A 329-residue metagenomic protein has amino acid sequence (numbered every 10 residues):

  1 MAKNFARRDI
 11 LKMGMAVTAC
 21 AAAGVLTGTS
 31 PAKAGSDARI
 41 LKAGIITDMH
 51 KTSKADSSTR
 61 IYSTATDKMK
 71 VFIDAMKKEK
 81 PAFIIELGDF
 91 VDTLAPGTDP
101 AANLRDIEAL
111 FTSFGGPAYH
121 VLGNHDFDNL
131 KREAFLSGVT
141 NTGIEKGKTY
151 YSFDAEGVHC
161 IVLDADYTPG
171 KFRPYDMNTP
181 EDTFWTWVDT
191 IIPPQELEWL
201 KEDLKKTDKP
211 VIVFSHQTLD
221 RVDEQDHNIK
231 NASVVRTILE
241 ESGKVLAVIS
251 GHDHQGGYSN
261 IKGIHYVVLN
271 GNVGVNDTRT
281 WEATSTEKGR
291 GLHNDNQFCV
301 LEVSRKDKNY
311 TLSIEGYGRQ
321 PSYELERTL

Functional and structural regions predicted by a protein language model:
M1-T18: N-terminal secretory signal peptides and thylakoid transit peptides that target proteins across membranes
C20-A21, S30-A32: Cleavable N-terminal signal peptides
K33-P100, Q195: N-terminal active-site segment of His-dependent metallophosphoesterases
G35, A95-K206, V234-V245, Q255 (+2 more regions): Extended active-site neighborhood of metal-dependent phosphoesterases/phosphodiesterases
L41, A82, Y150, V158 (+1 more regions): Alpha/beta-hydrolase fold active-site loops
I46-T47, I84-G88, A118-N124, I212-S215 (+2 more regions): Active-site neighborhood of phospho(di)ester-bond hydrolases with catalytic His/Asp-centered motifs
S53, T93-L94, D220-D223, N228: Short, solvent-exposed loop/turn segments at secondary-structure junctions
V91, T207-D223: Short acidic, glycine-rich surface-loop motifs adjacent to enzyme active sites
